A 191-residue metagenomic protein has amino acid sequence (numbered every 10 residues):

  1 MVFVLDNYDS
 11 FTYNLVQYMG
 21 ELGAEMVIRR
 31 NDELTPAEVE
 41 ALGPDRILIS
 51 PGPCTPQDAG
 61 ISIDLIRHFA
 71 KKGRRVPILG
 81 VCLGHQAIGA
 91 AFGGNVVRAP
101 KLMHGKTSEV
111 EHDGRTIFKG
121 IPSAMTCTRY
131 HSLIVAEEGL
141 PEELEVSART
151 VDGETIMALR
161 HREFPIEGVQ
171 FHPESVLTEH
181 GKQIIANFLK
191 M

Functional and structural regions predicted by a protein language model:
M1-F3: Extreme N-terminal starter segment of soluble prokaryotic enzymes
T12: Active-site-adjacent helical/loop segments in soluble small-molecule enzymes
V16-E25: Two-component/phosphorelay signaling modules centered on CheY-like receiver
E25-N31: Short hydrophobic/Thr-rich beta-strand motif most characteristic of the beta2 strand and flanking loop of CheY-like
T35-G43: Short amphipathic alpha-helix with an adjacent loop that forms part of the alpha/beta core around
L42-G120, I185-N187: Cysteine-nucleophile active-site neighborhood
T116-F164: Catalytic beta-strand/loop cores that center a nucleophilic Ser/Cys/Thr and support acyl-enzyme chemistry
V176-M191: Acyltransferase
